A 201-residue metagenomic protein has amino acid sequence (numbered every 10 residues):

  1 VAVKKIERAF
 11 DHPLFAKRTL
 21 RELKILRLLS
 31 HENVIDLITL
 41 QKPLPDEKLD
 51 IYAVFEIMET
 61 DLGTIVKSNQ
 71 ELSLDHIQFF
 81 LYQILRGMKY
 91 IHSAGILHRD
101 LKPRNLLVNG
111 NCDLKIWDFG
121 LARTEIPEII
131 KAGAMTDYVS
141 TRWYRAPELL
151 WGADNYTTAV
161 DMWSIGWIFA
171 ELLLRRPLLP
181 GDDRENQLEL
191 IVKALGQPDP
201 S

Functional and structural regions predicted by a protein language model:
V1-R8: Glycine-rich ATP phosphate-binding loop
S30-L40: Conserved HxN/HPN-centered segment at the entrance to the catalytic loop of eukaryotic protein kinase-like domains
K48-D61: Conserved short submotifs of the Hanks-type protein kinase catalytic core that shape the nucleotide-binding pocket
L62-L72: AlphaC helix of the protein kinase catalytic domain
F80-L81: Activation segment signature within eukaryotic-like protein kinase domains
H92-N109: Catalytic-loop of the protein kinase fold
L121-R123: Activation segment
A134-L149: Conserved activation segment of eukaryotic-like protein kinases, specifically the C-terminal portion of the activation
